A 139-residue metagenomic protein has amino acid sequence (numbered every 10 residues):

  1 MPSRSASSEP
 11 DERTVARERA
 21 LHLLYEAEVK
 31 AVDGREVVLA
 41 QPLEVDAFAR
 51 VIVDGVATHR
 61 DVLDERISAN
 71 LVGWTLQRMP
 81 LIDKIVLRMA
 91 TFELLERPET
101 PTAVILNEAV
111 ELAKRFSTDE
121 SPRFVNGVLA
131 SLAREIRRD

Functional and structural regions predicted by a protein language model:
M1-P122, N126-D139: N-terminal interaction/assembly modules
